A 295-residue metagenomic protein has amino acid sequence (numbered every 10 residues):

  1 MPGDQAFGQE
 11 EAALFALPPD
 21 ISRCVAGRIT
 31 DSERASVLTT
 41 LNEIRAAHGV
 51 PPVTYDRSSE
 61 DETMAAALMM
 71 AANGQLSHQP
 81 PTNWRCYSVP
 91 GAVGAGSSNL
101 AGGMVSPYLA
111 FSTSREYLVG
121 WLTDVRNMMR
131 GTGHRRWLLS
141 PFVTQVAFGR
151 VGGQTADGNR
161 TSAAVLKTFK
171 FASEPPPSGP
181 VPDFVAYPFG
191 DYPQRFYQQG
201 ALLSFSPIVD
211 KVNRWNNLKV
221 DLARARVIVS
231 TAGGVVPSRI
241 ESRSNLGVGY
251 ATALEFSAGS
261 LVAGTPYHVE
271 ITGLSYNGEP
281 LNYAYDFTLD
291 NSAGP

Functional and structural regions predicted by a protein language model:
M1-N73, T144-Q145, V151-P295: N-terminal targeting leaders of exported, membrane, and organelle-targeted proteins
L14-F15, L38, M64, L76-G94 (+1 more regions): Extracytoplasmic/secretory soluble proteins
V53-D56, Q79, G103, P141-F142: Surface-exposed loop/turn and secondary-structure junction residues enriched for glycine/proline
L76-S77, D124-M128, D183-F184: A short linear-motif detector with a strong N-terminal bias
R85-A163: A well-ordered secondary-structure block
